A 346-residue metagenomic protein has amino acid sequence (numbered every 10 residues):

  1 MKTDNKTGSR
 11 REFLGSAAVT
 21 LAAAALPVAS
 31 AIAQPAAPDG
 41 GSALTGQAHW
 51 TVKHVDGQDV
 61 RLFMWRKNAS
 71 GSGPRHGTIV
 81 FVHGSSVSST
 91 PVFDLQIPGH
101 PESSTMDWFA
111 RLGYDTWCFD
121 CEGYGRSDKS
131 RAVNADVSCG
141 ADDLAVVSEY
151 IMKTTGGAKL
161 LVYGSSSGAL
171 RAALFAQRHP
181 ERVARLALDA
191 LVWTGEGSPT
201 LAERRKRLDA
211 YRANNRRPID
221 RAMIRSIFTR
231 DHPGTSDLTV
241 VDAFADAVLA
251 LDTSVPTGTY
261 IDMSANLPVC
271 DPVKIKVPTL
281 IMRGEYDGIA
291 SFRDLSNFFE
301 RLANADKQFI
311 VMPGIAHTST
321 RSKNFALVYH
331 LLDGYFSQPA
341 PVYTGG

Functional and structural regions predicted by a protein language model:
M1-S9, V19-A23: N-terminal secretory signal peptides
A37-G71: N-terminal cap/lid segment of alpha/beta-hydrolase-fold proteins
G71-R75, I79-R111: Short, surface-exposed "cap/lid" segments of acyl-processing enzymes
D142-A158: Conserved acidic catalytic loop of the alpha/beta-hydrolase fold
S167-T194: Conserved hydrolase catalytic core segment
L201-M282: Alpha/beta-hydrolase
G288-D294: Conserved alpha/beta-hydrolase "acid-adjacent" motif
I315-F325: Catalytic histidine-centered segment of alpha/beta-hydrolase-like enzymes
